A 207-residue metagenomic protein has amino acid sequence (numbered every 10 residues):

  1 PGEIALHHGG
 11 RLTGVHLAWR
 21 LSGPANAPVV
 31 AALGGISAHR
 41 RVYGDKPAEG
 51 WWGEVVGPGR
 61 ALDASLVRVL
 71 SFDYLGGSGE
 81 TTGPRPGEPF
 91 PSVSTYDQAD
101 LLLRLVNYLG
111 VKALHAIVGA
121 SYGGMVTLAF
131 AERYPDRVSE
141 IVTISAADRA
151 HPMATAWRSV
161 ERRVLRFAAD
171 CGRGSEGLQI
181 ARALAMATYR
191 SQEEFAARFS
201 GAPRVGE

Functional and structural regions predicted by a protein language model:
P1-A5: Generic short beta-strand segments
L12-S22: A short loop-to-beta-strand scaffold at the N-terminal edge of the catalytic core in hydrolase folds
R20-G83: N-terminal cap/lid subdomain of alpha/beta-hydrolase-fold enzymes
P47-W52, G87-E88, R158-V160: Glycine-rich, phosphate-binding/catalytic loops in enzymes
P86-Y96: Catalytic nucleophile-loop/oxyanion-hole region of alpha/beta-hydrolase and closely related hydrolase-like folds
Y96-A116: Conserved acidic catalytic loop of the alpha/beta-hydrolase fold
K112-P152: Conserved hydrolase catalytic core segment
T143-E207: Alpha/beta-hydrolase-fold enzymes
